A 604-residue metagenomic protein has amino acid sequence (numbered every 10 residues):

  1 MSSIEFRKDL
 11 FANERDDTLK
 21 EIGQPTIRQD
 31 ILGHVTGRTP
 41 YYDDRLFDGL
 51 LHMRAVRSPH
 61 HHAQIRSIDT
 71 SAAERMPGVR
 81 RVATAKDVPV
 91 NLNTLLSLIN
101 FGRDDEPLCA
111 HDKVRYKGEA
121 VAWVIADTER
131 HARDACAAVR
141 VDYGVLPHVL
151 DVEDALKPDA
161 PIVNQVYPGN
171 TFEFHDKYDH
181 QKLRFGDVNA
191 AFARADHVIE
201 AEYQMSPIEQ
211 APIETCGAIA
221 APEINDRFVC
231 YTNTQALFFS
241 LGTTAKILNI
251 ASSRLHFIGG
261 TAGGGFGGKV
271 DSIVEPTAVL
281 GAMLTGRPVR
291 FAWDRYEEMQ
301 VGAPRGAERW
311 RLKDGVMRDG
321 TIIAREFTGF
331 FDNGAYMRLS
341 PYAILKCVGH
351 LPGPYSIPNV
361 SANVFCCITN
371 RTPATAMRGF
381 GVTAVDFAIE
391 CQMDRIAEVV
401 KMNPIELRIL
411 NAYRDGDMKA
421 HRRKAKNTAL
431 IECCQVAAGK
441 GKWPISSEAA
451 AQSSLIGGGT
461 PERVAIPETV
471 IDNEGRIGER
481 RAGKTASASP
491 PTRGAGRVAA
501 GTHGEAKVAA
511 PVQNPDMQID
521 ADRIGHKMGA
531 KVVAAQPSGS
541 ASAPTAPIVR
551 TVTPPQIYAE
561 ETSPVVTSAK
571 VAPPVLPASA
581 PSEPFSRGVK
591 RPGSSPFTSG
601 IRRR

Functional and structural regions predicted by a protein language model:
M1-F174, V198, I477-R480, P490 (+6 more regions): Flexible, low-hydrophobicity surface segments
Q24, Q29-G33, L98-I99, D104 (+2 more regions): Glycine-rich loop/linker segments at domain edges
G49-H52, M76-R80, H111, G118-V121 (+8 more regions): Short coil/turn connectors at secondary-structure junctions
A55-A85, A122-Y143, A218-T285, Y342-H350 (+12 more regions): Alpha-helical support elements that line or immediately flank enzyme active sites and cofactor-binding pockets
A83-E119, E153-Y167, T171, F239 (+6 more regions): Short, surface-exposed loop/turn segments at secondary-structure boundaries that line and modulate
A85, S253-G260, G286-Y296, I323-T328 (+4 more regions): Beta-strand segments within the central parallel beta-sheet cores of soluble alpha/beta enzyme folds
P161-L248, R414-R497, G501-K507, V512-P537 (+3 more regions): Helix-loop-helix junctions that connect adjacent transmembrane helices in secondary transporters/permeases, recognized
